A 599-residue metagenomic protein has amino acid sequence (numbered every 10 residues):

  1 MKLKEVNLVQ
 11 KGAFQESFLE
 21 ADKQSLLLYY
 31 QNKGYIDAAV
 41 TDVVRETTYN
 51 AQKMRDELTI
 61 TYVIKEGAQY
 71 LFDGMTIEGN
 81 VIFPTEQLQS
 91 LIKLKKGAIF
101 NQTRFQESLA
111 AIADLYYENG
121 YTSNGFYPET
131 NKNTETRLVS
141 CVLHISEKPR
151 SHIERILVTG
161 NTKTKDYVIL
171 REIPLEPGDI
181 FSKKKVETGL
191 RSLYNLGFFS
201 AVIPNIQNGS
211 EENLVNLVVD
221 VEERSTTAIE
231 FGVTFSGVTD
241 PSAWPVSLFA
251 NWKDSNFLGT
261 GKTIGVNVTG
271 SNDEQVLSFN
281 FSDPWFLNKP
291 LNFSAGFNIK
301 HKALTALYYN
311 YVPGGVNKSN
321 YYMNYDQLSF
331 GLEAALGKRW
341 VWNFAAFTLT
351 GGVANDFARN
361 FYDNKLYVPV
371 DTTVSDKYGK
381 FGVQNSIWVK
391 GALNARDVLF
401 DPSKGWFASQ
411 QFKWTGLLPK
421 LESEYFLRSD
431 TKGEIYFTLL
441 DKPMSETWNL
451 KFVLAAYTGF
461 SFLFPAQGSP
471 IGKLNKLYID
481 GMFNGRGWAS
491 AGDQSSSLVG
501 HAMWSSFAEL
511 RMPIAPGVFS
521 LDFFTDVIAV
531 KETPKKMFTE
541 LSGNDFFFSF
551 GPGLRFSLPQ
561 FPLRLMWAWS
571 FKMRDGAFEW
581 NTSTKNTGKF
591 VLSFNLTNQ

Functional and structural regions predicted by a protein language model:
M1-T239, S247, N251, G265-W285 (+3 more regions): Periplasmic polypeptide-binding modules associated with outer-membrane biogenesis and secretion
G12, D179-F400, W406-F407, F452 (+5 more regions): Gram-negative/organellar outer-membrane beta-barrel architecture
E78, G160-T162, N310-V316, K365-T373 (+4 more regions): Flexible, surface-exposed loop regions and adjacent strand-edge segments of Gram-negative outer-membrane beta-barrel
L193, W252, F281, G391 (+6 more regions): Hydrophobic, well-ordered secondary-structure elements that form the walls of internal hydrophobic environments
E211, V215, K442-I528, E532-P534: Extracytoplasmic gating/loop element in the C-terminal half of outer-membrane beta-barrel translocons and assembly
I264-V266, L328-G337, V353, W406-G416 (+1 more regions): Transmembrane beta-barrel strand/turn architecture of Gram-negative outer membrane proteins
T305-Y309, F357-Y367, E422, S445 (+4 more regions): Outer-membrane beta-barrel and related beta-rich outer-membrane complex signature in Gram-negative bacteria
V527-S549: Outer-membrane beta-barrel transmembrane domain signature
